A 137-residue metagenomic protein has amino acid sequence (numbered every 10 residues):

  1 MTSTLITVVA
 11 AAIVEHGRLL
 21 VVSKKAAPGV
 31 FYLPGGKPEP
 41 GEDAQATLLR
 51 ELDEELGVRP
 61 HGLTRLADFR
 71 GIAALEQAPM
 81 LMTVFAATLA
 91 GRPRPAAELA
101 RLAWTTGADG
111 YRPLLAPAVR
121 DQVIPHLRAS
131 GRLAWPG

Functional and structural regions predicted by a protein language model:
M1-L19, K37: Conserved N-terminal beta-strand and adjoining loop/helix that marks the start of the Nudix/MutT-like hydrolase domain
M1-T2, W135-G137: Actinobacteria-biased recognition of intrinsically disordered, low-complexity terminal regions
T7-V9, G17, M80-T83, A100: Change "...and in nucleic-acid phosphodiester-cleaving endonucleases..." to "...and in nucleic-acid processing enzymes
G17, G36, R50-E51, T105-A108: Structural detector for helix-capping/boundary residues
A26-F31: A conserved beta-turn-beta hairpin within the catalytic core of GNAT-like acetyltransferases that forms part
L33-L66: The catalytic Nudix box helix
R59, F69-R94, A103, G107: Active-site-adjacent beta-strand/loop module that shapes the phosphate/pyrophosphate-binding cleft
V84-A86, R94-G131: NUDIX/MutT-family hydrolases
